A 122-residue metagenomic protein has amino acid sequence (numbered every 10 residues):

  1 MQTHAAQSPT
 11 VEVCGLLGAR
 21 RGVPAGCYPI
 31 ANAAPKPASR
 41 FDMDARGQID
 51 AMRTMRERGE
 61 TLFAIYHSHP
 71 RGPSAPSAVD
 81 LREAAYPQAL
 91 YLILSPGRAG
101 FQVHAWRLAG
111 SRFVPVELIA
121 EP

Functional and structural regions predicted by a protein language model:
M1-L62, P70-P122: Conserved beta-strand-loop surface patch within small alpha/beta domains used for substrate/adaptor or ligand engagement
